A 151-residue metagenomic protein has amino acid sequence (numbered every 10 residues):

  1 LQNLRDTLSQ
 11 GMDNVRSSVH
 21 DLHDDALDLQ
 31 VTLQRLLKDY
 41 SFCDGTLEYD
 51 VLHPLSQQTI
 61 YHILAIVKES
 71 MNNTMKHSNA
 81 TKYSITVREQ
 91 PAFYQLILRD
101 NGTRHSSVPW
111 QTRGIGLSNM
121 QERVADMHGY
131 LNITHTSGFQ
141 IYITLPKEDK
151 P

Functional and structural regions predicted by a protein language model:
L1-D44, R88, Q95: DHp/HisKA dimerization-phosphotransfer hairpin of two-component histidine kinases
H23, S78-Y83, H128, H135: A short, flexible helix-to-loop-to-beta junction within the catalytic ATP-binding CA
D25-H62, V67, M71, M75 (+1 more regions): Helix-loop-beta hinge of the Bergerat
T46-Q58, Q90-P91, R99, T134-T136: Conserved catalytic submotifs in the C-terminal HATPase_c
N73, T81-R88: A conserved short beta-strand within the histidine kinase catalytic ATPase domain
V87-E89, I133, I143: Conserved catalytic core of two-component histidine kinases
F93, T103-R104, H135-Y142: Glycine-rich nucleotide-binding loop
P109-Q140: ATP phosphate-binding glycine-rich loop and adjacent ATP-lid/helix-beta elements within ATP-binding kinase/ATPase
